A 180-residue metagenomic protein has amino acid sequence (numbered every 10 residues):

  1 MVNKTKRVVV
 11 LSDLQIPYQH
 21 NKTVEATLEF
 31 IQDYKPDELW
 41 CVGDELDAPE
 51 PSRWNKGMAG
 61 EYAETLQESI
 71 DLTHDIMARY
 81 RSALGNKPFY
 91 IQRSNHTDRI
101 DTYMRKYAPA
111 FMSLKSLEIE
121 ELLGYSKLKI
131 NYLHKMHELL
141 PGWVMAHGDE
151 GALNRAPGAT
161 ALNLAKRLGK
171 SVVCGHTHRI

Functional and structural regions predicted by a protein language model:
M1-A78, G85-N86: N-terminal active-site segment of His-dependent metallophosphoesterases
K6-V8, E38, W143-V144, S171-V173: Structural motif
D13, D44, S94, G175-H176: Active-site glycine-centered loops adjacent to acidic/histidine catalytic or metal-binding residues that shape
E68-S171, T177-I180: Conserved catalytic scaffold of divalent metal-dependent phosphoesterases
